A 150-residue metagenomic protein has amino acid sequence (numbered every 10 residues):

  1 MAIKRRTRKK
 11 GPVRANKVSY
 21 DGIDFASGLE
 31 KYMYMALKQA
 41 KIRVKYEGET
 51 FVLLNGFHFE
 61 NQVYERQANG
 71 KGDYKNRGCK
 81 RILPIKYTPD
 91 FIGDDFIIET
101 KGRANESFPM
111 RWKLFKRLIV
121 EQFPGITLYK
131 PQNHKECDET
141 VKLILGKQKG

Functional and structural regions predicted by a protein language model:
M1-G150: Electrostatic, structured charged patches in enzyme active sites and in nucleic-acid/phosphate-binding
